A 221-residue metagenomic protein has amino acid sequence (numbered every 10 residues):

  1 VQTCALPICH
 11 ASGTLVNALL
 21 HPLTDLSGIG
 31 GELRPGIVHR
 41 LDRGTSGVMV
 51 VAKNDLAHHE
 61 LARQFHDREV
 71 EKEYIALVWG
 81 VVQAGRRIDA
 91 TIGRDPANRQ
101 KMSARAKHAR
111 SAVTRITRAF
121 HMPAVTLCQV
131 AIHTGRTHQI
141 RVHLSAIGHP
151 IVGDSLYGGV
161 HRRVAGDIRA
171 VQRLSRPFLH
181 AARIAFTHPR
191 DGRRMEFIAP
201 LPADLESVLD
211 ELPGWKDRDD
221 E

Functional and structural regions predicted by a protein language model:
V1-P96, K101, F178, I198-K216 (+1 more regions): RNA pseudouridine synthases
L19, V50, A76, I116 (+3 more regions): Residue-level signal for inorganic ion chemistry
L61, R136-L144: Short beta-strand segments enriched for Tyr within beta-sheet-rich domains, predominantly fibronectin type III
V70-Y74, I88, A112-T114, T126 (+3 more regions): A generic structural signal for short beta-strands and their flanking turns/coil linkers
V78, R115-R118, I151: Conserved hydrophobic positions within beta-strands
D95-P96, A106-F120: Non-catalytic RNA-recognition surface used by pseudouridine synthases
A97, K101, K107-R110, H133 (+1 more regions): Pseudouridine synthases involved in rRNA/tRNA modification
V125-A131: Short histidine-centered loop motifs in beta-beta connectors
